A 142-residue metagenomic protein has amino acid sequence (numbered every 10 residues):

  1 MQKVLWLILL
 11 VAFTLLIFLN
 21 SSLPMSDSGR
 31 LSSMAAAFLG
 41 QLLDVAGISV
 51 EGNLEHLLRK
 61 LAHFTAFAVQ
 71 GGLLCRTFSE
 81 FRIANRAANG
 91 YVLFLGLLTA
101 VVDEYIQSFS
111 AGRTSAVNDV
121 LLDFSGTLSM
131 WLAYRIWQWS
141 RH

Functional and structural regions predicted by a protein language model:
M1-G72: "…centered on the first transmembrane helix and the immediately adjacent amphipathic helix/loop
M1-Q2, S79-A87: Membrane-interface helix-boundary motifs at transmembrane edges
Q2, R59-A62, Y91-G96, D119-D123: Alpha-helical transmembrane segments of multi-pass integral membrane proteins
A12-I17, A88-S108: Small-polar-interrupted transmembrane alpha-helices in polytopic inner-membrane proteins
M25-G29, S79-R82, S108, G112 (+1 more regions): Transmembrane helix-loop junctions in multipass membrane proteins, especially transporters and channels
A66-F81, S125-W139: Membrane-interfacial alpha-helical segments at the cytosolic side of multi-pass membrane proteins
A100-F124: Interfacial helix-loop-helix junctions of multi-pass membrane proteins
